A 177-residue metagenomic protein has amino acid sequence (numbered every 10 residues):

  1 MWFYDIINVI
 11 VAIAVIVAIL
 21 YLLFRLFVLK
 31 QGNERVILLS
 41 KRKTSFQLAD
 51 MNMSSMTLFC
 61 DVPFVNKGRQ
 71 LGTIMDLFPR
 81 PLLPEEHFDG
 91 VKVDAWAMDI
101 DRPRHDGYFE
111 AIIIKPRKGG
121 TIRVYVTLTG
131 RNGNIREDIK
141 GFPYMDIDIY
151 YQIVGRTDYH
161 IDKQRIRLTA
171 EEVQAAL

Functional and structural regions predicted by a protein language model:
M1-L38: N-terminal signal-anchor transmembrane alpha helix of single-pass membrane proteins, serving as the membrane-anchoring
W2, N52, N134-E137: Alpha-helix capping and helix-coil boundary motifs
F24-P116: N-terminal topogenic membrane-targeting module
A97-L177: Cytosol-/stroma-facing membrane-proximal "stalk/adaptor" domains immediately downstream of transmembrane anchors
